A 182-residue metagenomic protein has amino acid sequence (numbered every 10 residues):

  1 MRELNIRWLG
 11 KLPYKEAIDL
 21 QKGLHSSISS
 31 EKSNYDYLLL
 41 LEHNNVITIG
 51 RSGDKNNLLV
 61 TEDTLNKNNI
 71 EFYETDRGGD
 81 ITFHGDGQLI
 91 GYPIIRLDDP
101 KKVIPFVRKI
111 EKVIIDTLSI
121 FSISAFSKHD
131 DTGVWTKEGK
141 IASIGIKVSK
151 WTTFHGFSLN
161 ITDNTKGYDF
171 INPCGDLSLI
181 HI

Functional and structural regions predicted by a protein language model:
M1-T136, I141: N-terminal lobe of the biotin/lipoate ligase/transferase fold
K55-T64, I141-I171: Short, conserved beta-strand/beta-arch hydrophobic-aromatic motifs that form part of recognition grooves or interface
N68, V134, D169-S178: RNase H-like, Mg2+-dependent phosphodiesterase core, and more generally RNA phosphate-backbone-engaging helix-loop
I180-I182: Conserved small/polar residues in nucleotide/adenosyl-binding loops
